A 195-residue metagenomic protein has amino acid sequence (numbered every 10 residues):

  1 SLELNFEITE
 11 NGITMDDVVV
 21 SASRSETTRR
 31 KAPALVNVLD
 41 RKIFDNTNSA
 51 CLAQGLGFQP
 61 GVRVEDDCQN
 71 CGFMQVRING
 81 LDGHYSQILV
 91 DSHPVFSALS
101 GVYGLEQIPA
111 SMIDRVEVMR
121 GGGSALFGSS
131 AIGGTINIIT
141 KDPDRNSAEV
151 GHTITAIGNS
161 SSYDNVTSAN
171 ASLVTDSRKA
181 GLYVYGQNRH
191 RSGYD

Functional and structural regions predicted by a protein language model:
S1, A32, G61-G72, G128-I132: Short, glycine-/polar-rich solvent-exposed loops and beta-turns at beta-strand/coil boundaries
L2-D45, A53, G83: Short, acidic, small-residue-rich periplasmic hinge/interaction motif at the N-terminus of Gram-negative outer-membrane
S25-T27, G83, V95, T155-I157 (+1 more regions): Structural signature of outer-membrane beta-barrel domains
Q54, R77, T135-N137, N170-S172 (+1 more regions): Outer-membrane beta-barrel architecture
L56, V116-V118, I136-I138: Non-catalytic regulatory/gating segments with a bias toward low-complexity or hydrophobic composition
Q75-R77, H93-R120, K141: Short acidic/polar hinge/loop motifs at secondary-structure boundaries that mediate gating or recognition
S130-I132, Y163-T167: Residues that define the transmembrane beta-barrel architecture of outer-membrane proteins
A148-T155, N159, A169-D195: Periplasmic-side early beta-strands and strand-to-turn transitions of outer-membrane beta-barrels
